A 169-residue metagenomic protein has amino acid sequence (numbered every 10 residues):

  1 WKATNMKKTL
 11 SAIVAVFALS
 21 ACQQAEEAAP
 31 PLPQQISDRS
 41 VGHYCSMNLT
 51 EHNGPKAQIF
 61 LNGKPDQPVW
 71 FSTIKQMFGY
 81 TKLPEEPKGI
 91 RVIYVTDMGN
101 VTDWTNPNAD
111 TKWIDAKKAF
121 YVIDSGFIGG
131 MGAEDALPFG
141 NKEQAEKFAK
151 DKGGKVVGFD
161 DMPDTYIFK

Functional and structural regions predicted by a protein language model:
W1-N5: Short, Lys/Arg-enriched N-terminal segments with co-localized hydrophobic residues within the first ~10-30 amino acids
K7-I13: Sec-dependent signal peptide recognition, specifically the positively charged N-region followed immediately by
L19-A21: C-terminal motif of bacterial Sec signal peptides marking the signal peptidase cleavage site
Q23-A25: Bacterial signal peptide processing site
G42: Short cysteine-rich clusters marking metal-coordination/redox-active sites
S46: Cys/His-coordinated zinc-binding microdomains
Q67-P107, K112: Mid-length scaffold segments of soluble, non-membrane domains
T105-F159: Beta-strand-rich cores of mature extracytoplasmic or soluble domains
